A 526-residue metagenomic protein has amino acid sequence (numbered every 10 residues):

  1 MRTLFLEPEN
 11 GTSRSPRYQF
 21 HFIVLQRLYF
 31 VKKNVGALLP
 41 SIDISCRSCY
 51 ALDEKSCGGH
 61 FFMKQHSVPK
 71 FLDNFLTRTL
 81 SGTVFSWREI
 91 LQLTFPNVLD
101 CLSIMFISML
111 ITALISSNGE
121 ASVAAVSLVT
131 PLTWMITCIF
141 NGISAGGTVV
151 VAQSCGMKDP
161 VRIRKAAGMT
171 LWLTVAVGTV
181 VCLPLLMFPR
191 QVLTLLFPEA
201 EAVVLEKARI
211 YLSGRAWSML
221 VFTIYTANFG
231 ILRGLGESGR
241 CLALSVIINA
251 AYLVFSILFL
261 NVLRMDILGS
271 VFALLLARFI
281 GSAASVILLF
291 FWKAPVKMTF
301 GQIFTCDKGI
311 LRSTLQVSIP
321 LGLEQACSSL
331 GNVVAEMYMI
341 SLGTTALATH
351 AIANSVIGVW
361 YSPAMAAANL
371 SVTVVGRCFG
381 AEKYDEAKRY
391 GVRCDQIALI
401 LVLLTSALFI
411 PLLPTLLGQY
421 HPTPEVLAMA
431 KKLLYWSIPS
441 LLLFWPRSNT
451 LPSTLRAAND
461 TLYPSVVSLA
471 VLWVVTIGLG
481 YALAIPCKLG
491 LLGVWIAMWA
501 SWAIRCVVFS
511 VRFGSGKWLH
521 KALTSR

Functional and structural regions predicted by a protein language model:
L4, G11, F22-F30, L39-I42 (+1 more regions): Short terminal hydrophobic/aromatic SLiMs and anchors at protein ends
K32-V35, S48-Y50, E54-N97, V151-S218 (+4 more regions): Short alpha-helical transmembrane segments in multi-pass integral membrane proteins
G82-A113, S117-N118, P131-G146, V175-C182 (+4 more regions): N-terminal transmembrane alpha-helices
Q92-I111, G214, Y225, I248 (+5 more regions): Transmembrane helical elements of multi-pass membrane transporters/channels
M105-A124, L193-A202, L258-M265, G322 (+4 more regions): Helix-terminus/linker motif at the lipid-water interface of multi-pass membrane proteins
E120-P131, A208, L212, V271 (+3 more regions): Small-residue hotspots at the loop-to-helix junctions and early N-terminal turns of transmembrane alpha-helices
V123-L183, F222-C241, L347-L413, W445-S468: Small-residue-rich hydrophobic transmembrane alpha-helices
S144, G214-R233, C241-Y252, S270-V286 (+5 more regions): Short runs within selected transmembrane alpha-helices of multi-pass transporters and secretion channels
